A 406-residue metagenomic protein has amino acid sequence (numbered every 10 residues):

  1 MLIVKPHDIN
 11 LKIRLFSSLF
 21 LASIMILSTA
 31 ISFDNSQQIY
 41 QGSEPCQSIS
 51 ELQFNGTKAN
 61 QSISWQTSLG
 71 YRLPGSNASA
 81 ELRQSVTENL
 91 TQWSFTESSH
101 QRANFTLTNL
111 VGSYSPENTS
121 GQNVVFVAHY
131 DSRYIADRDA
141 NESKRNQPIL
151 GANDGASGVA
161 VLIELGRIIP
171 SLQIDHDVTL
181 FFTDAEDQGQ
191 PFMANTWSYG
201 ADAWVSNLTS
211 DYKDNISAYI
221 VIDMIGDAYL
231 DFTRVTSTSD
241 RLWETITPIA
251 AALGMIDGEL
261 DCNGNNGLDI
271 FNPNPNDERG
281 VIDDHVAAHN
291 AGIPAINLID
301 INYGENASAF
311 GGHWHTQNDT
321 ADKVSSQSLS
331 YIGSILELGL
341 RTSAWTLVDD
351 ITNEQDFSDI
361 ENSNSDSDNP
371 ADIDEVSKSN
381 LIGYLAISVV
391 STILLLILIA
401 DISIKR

Functional and structural regions predicted by a protein language model:
M1-Q47, S358-R406: Secretory targeting signatures
N35-S79, R83, S308-K323: N-terminal capping segment at the start of a domain
Q53-N60, L73-Q84, A152-A160, N195-Y199 (+3 more regions): Soluble non-cytosolic domains of exported or imported proteins
Q61-T119: A non-catalytic alpha/beta surface segment that caps or lines the substrate-entry region of metallo-dependent hydrolase
W65, V111, N123-A128, G151 (+4 more regions): Structural recognition of the beta-strand scaffold that forms the well-ordered cores of secreted hydrolase catalytic
R72-P74, Q101-F105, N118-T119, Y130-Y134 (+4 more regions): Solvent-exposed loop/turn segments at secondary-structure junctions within structured extracellular/periplasmic domains
Q147-I249: Acidic/histidine-rich catalytic neighborhood of metal-dependent amide-processing enzymes
I225-D368, D372: Active-site-adjacent substrate-binding region of metalloamidase/peptidase-like peptide-processing proteins
